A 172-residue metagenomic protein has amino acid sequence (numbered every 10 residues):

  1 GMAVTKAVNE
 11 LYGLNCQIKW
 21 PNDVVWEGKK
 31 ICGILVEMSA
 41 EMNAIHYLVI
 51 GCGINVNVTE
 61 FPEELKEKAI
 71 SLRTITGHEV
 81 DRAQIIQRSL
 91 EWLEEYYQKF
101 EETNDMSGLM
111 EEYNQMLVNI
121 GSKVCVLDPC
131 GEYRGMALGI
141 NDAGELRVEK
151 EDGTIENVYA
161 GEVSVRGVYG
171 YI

Functional and structural regions predicted by a protein language model:
G1-C16, W26-I172: Long, positively charged amphipathic alpha-helical accessory segments at protein N-termini or as interdomain linkers
K19: Gly/Ser-rich oxyanion-binding loop with an adjacent helix/lid that shapes the negatively charged ligand pocket
